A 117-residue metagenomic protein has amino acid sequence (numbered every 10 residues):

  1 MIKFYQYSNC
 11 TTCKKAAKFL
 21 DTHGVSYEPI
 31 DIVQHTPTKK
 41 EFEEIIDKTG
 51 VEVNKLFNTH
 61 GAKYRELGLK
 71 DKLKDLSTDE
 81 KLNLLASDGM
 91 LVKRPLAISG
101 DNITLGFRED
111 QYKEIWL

Functional and structural regions predicted by a protein language model:
M1-H23, Y27-I32: Local sequence-structure signature of Cys/Sec-based thiol-disulfide redox active-site neighborhoods
Q34-L117: Thiol/selenol-based redox catalytic cores and closely related redox-interacting motifs
